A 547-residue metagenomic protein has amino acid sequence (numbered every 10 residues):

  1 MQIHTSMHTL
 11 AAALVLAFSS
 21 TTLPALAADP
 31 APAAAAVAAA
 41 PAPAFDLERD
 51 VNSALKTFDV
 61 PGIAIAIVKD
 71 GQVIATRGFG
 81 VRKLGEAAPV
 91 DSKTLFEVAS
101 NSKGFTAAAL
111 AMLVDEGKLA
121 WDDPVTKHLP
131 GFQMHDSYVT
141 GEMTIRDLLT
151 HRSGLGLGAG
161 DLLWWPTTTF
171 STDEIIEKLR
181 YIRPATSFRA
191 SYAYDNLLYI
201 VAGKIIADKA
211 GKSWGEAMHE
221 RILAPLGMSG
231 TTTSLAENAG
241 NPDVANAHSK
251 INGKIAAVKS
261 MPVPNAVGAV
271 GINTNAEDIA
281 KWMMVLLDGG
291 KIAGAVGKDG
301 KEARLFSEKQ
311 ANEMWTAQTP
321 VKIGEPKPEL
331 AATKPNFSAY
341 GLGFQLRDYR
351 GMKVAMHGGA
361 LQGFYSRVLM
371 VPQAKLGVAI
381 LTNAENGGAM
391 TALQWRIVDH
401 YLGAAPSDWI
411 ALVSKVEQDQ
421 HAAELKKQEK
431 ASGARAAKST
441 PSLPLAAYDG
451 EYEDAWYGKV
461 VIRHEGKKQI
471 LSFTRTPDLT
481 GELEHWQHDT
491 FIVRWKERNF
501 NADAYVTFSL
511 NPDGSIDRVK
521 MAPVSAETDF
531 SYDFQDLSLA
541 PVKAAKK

Functional and structural regions predicted by a protein language model:
I3-L26: Gram-negative bacterial Sec-dependent N-terminal signal peptides
A28-T76, A207-K212, E216-E220, P242 (+1 more regions): Catalytic loop of the DD-peptidase/beta-lactamase superfamily, centered on the K-T-G motif and neighboring
V81-N196, G203, A210-K212, E216 (+6 more regions): Active-site-proximal loop and beta-strand segments within enzyme catalytic domains
T144, L198, N275-D278: An acidic site on a long C-lobe helix of protein kinase domains
